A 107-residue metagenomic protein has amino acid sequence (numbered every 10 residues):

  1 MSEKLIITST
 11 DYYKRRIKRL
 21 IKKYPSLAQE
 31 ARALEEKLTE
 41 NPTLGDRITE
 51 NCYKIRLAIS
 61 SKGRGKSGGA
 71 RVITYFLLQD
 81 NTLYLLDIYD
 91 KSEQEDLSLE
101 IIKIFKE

Functional and structural regions predicted by a protein language model:
M1, A70, Y75-E107: Enriched for short, Lys/Arg-rich terminal
M1-A33: Arg/Lys-rich, positively charged N-terminal/basic patches that mediate binding to nucleic acids
I7, P25-A28, D46-T49, S67 (+1 more regions): Non-catalytic, surface-exposed connector residues within folded enzymatic/regulatory domains
S26, D46-I48, S60-K62, E100-E107: Short, structured surface patches at the beginning of a domain
T43-I88: Basic/aromatic recognition patch in beta-strand/loop cores that engages polyanionic ligands
